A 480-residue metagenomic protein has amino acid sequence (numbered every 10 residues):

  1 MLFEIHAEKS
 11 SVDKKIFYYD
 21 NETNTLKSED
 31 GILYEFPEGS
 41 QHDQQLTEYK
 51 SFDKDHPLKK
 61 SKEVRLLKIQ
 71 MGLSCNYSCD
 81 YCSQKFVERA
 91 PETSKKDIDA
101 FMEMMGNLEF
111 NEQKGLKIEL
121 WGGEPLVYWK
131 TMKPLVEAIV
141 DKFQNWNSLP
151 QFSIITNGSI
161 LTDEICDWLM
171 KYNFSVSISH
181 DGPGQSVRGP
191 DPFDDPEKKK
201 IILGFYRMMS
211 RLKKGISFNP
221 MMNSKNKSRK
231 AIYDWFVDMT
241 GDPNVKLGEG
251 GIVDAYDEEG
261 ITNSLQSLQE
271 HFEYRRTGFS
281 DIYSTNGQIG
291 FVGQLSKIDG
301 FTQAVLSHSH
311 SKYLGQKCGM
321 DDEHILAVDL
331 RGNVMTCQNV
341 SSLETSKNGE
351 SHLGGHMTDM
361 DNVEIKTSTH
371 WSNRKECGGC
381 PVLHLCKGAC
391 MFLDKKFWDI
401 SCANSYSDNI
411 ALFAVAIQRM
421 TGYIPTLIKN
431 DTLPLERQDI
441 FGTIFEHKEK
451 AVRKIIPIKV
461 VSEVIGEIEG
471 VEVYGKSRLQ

Functional and structural regions predicted by a protein language model:
L2-K68, N111, V473, S477: N-terminal [4Fe-4S]-dependent radical SAM core
S11-D13, N339-Q480: Flexible mid-to-C-terminal extensions adjoining Fe-S/redox cofactors in radical SAM and related proteins
K27, M335-T336: Generic structural signal for well-ordered beta-strand positions
S61-I98: Canonical Radical SAM [4Fe-4S] cluster-binding loop centered on the CxxxCxxC motif and its immediate flanking residues
R65, K114-L116, S148, D322 (+2 more regions): Exposed loop/turn and edge beta-strand positions of beta-sandwich/beta-sheet ligand-binding modules
M102-W121, Y128-D257: Radical SAM/AdoMet-radical enzyme domain recognition
G189-D321, L326-R331, E344-N348: Radical SAM enzyme [4Fe-4S]-AdoMet core and its adjacent flexible, acidic and glycine-rich loops/tails across
